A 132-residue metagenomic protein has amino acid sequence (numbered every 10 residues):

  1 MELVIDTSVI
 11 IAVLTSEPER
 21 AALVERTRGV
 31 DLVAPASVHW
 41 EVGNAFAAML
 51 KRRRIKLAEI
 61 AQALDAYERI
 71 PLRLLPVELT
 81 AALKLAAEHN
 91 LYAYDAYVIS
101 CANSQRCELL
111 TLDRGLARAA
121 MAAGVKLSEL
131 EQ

Functional and structural regions predicted by a protein language model:
M1-S37, M49-A61, A123-V125: Short, well-structured N-terminal submotif of metal-dependent ribonuclease cores
E2, P35, I99-Q132: Acidic, PIN/NYN-like endoribonuclease modules and their adjacent C-terminal/linker elements
V33, R73-L75, S128: General small-molecule cofactor/ligand-binding pocket signal
G43-I70, V77-L79: Active-site-proximal, substrate-binding regions of enzyme catalytic domains and RNA-binding/basic surfaces
A48-M49, A66, L85, C101 (+1 more regions): Residues within well-ordered alpha helices
I70-G115: Active-site neighborhoods of divalent-metal-dependent phosphate/nucleic-acid chemistry enzymes
